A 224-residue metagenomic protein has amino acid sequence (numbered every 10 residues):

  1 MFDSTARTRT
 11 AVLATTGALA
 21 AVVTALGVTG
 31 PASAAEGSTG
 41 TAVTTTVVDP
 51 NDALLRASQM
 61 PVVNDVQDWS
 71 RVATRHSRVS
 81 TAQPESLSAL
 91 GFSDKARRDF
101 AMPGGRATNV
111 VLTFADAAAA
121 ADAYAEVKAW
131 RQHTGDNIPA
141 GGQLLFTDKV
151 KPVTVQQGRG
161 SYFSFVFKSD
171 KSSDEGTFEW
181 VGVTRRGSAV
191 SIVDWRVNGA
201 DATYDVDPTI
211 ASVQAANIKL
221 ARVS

Functional and structural regions predicted by a protein language model:
M1-A35: Secretory targeting and sorting signals
P31-D99, V223-S224: N-terminal "mature-domain start" segment
T44, P61-V63, Q67-T81, A129-T177 (+1 more regions): Short Gly/Thr-rich strand-loop-strand
D94-D99, F178-R185: Short, surface-exposed beta-strand/loop micro-motifs that present aromatic residues
K95-K128: A short acidic-to-branched-hydrophobic micro-motif
G105-T108, D174-V181: Short, surface-exposed coil-to-beta transition loops
T108-V110, T184, S188-V197: Short, well-ordered beta-strand elements
R196-S224: Surface-exposed amphipathic alpha-helical segments
